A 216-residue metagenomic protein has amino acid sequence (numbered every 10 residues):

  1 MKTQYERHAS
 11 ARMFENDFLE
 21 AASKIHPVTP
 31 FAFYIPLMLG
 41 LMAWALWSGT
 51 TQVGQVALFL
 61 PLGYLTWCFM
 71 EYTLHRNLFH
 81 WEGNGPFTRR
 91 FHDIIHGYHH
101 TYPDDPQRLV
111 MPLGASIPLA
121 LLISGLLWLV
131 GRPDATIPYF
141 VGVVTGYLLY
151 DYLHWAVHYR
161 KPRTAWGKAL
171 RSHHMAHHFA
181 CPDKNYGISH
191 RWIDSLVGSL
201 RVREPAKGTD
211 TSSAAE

Functional and structural regions predicted by a protein language model:
M1-F140, T145, P182-E216: Non-catalytic, topology-defining segments of multipass membrane proteins
H75, H96-H100, H154, H158 (+1 more regions): Histidine-centered divalent metal-coordination motifs
G83, H158, P162, C181: Conserved short-loop catalytic and cofactor-binding motifs
T136-A169: Alpha-helical transmembrane segments and their immediate juxtamembrane interface regions
G167-I188: Interfacial loop-to-transmembrane junctions
